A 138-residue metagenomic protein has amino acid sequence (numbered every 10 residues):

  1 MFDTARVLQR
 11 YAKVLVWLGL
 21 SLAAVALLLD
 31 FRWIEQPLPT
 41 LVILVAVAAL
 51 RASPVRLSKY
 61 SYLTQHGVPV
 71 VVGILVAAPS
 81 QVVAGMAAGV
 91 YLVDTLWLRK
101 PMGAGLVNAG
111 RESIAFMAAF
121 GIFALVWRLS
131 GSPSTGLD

Functional and structural regions predicted by a protein language model:
M1-Y62, H66-D138: Short helix-perturbing small/polar motifs within transmembrane alpha-helices
